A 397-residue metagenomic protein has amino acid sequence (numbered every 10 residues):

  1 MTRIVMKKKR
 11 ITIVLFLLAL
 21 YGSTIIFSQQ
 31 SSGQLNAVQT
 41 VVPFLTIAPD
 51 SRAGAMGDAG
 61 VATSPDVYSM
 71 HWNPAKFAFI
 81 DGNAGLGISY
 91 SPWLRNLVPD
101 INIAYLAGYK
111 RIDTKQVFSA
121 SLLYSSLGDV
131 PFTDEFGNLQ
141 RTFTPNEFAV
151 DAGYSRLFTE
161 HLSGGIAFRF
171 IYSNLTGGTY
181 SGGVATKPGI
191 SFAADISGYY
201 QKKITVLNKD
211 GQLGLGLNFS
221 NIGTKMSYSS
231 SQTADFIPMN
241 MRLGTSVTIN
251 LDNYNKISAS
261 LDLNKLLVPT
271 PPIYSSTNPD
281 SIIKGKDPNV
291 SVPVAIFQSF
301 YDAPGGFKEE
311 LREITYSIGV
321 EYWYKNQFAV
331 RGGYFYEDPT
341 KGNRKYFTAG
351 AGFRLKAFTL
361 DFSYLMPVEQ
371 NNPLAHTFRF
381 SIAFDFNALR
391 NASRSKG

Functional and structural regions predicted by a protein language model:
I4-V14: Bacterial N-terminal signal peptides that target proteins for export
V14-T24: Bacterial N-terminal signal peptides
Q29-G397: Subset of outer-membrane beta-barrel
